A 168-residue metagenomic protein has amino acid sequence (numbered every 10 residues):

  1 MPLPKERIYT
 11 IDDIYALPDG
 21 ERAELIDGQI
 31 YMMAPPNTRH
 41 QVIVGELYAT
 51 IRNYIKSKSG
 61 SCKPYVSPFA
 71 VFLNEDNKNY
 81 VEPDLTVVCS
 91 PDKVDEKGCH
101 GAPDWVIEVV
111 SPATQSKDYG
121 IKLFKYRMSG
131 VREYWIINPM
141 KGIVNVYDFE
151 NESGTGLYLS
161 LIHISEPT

Functional and structural regions predicted by a protein language model:
M1-L161, S165: Gly/Pro/Ser/Thr-rich low-complexity, intrinsically disordered segments predominantly at protein N-termini
